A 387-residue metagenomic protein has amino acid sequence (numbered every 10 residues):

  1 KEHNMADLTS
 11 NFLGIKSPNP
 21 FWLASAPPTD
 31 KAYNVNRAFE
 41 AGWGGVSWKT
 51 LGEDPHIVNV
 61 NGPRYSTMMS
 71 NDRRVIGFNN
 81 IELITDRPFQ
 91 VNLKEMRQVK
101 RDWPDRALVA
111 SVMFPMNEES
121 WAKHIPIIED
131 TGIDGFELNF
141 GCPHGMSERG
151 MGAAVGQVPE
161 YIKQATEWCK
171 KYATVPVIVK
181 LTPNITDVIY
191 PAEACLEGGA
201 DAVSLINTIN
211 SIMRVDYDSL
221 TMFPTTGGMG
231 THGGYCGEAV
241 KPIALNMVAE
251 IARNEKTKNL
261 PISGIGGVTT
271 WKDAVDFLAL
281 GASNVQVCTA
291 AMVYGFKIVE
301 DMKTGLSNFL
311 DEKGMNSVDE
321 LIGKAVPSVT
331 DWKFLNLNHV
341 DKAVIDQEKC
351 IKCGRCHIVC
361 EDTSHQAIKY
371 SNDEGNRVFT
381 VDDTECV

Functional and structural regions predicted by a protein language model:
A6-N11, K31-D102: Glycine-rich, positively charged N-terminal anion/phosphate-binding segment
K16-W22, W103-A110, Y172-T182, R253-I265 (+1 more regions): Short beta-strand/loop segments at the ligand-binding rim of alpha/beta enzyme cores
Y33-A38, E119-D130, I185-G198, I251-N254 (+2 more regions): Catalytic cores of alpha/beta
W48-D54, N139-H144, A202-I212, G267-V268 (+1 more regions): Glycine-rich phosphate-binding active-site loops on the catalytic face of alpha/beta enzymes
H56-R74, R214-H232, L278, A290-M315: C-terminal helical cap(s) of enzyme catalytic domains, especially alpha/beta-barrels
N71-P159: Active-site beta->alpha loop and helix N-cap motifs at the rims of alpha/beta catalytic domains
G77-R87, P143-Y161, P191-L260: Glycine/Thr-rich beta-alpha phosphate-binding loop at enzyme active sites
F277, R355-E374, V387: Iron-sulfur cluster-binding cysteine motifs and their immediate structural context in ferredoxin-like electron-transfer
